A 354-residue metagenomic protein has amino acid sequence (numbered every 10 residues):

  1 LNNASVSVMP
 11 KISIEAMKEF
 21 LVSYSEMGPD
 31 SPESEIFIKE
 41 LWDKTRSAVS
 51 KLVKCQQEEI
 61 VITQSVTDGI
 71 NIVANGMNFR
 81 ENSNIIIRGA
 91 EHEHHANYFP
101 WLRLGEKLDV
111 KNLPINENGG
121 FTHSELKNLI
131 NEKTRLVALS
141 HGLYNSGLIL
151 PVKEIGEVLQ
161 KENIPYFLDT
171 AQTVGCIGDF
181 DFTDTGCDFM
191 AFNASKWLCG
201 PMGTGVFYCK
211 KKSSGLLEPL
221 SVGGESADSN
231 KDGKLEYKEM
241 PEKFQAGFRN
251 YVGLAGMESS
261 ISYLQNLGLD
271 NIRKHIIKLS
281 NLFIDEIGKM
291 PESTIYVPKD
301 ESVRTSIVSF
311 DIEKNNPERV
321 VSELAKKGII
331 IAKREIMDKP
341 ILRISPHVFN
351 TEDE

Functional and structural regions predicted by a protein language model:
L1-E354: Pyridoxal 5′-phosphate
